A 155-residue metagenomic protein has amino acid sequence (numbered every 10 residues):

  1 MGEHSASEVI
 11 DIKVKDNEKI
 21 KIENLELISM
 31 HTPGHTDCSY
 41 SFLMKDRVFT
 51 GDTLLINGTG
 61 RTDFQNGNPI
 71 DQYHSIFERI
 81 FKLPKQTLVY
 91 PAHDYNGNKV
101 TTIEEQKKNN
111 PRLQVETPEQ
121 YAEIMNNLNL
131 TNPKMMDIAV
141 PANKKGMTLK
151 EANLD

Functional and structural regions predicted by a protein language model:
M1-H4: Short internal beta-strands
S7-P91: Catalytic core of the metallo-beta-lactamase
H74-L88, A92-D155: Accessory terminal helices/loops
